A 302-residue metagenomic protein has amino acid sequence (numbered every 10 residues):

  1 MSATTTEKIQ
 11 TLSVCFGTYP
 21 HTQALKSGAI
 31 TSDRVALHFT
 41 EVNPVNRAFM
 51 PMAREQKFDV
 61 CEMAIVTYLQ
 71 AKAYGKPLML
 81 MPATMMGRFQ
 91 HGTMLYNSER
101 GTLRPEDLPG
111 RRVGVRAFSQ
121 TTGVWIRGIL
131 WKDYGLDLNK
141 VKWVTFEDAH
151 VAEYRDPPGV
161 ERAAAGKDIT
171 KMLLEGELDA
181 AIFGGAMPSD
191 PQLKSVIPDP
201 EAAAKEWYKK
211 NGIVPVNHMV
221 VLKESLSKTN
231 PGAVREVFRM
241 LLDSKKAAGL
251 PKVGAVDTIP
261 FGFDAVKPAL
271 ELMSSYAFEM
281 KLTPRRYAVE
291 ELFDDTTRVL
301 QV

Functional and structural regions predicted by a protein language model:
M1-S13, T102-R112, E279, P284-R286: Immediate post-signal peptide segment of exported/extracytoplasmic ligand-binding proteins
S13-L136, V144-E147: Short, glycine-/small- and polar/acidic-enriched structural segments that line small-molecule recognition paths
F39-P51, L103, V141-E175, A265 (+1 more regions): Short helix-initiation/N-cap motifs at beta->coil->alpha
K72, Q90-T93, V151-Y154, Q192 (+1 more regions): Short, charged, surface-exposed secondary-structure boundary motifs
R155-A247: Pocket-lining segment of extracytoplasmic ligand-binding domains
V216, T283-V302: Conserved C-terminal helix/tail region of periplasmic/extracytoplasmic solute-binding proteins
V221, L226-L282: Secondary-structure end/capping motifs
